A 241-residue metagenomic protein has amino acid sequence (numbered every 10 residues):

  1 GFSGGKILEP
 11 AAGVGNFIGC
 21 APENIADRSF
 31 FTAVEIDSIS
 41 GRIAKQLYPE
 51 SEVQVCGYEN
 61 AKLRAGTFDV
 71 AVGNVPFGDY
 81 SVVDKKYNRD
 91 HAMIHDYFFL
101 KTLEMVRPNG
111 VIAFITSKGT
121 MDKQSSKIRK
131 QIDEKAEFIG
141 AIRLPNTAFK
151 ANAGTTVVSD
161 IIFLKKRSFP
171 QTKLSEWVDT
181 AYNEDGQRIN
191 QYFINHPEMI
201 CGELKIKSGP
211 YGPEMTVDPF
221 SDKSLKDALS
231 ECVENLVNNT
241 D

Functional and structural regions predicted by a protein language model:
G1-Y80, A92, N109, S117-G119 (+1 more regions): Conserved S-adenosyl-L-methionine
S38, H91-K150, V157-F163: Conserved Class I SAM-dependent methyltransferase catalytic core
L63-A65, K150-A153: Short, solvent-exposed polar/charged micro-motifs at secondary-structure junctions
P76-G78, G119-M121, A148, S168-P170: Conserved nucleotide-binding/hydrolysis micro-motifs of P-loop NTPases
Y80-D84, Q124: Conserved ATPase-coupling elements of RecA-like P-loop NTPase cores
K85-D90: Short glycine-enriched, charge-decorated loop/helix-capping segments at active-site entrances that position
A151-T240: Flexible, glycine-/basic-rich loop-and-beta segments that form/coincide with the SAM-dependent methyltransferase
